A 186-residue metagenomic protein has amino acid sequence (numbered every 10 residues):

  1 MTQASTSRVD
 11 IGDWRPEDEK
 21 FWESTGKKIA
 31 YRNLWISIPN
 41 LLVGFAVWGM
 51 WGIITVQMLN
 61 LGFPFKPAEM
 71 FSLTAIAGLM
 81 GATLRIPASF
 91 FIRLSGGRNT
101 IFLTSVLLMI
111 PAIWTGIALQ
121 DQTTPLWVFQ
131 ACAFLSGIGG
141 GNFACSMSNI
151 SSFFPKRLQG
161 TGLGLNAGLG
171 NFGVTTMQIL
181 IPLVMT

Functional and structural regions predicted by a protein language model:
M1-G44: Cytosolic juxtamembrane N-terminal segment immediately preceding the first transmembrane helix of multi-pass
R32-F63, M177-I181: Extracytoplasmic
S72-F90: Central cavity-lining transmembrane alpha-helices of secondary-active solute carriers, predominantly the Major
L94-S105: Cytoplasmic membrane-interface "Motif A"-like loop-to-helix N-cap segments of 12-TM Major Facilitator Superfamily
V106-Q122: C-terminal ends and interior cores of transmembrane alpha-helices in multi-pass membrane transporters/permeases
P111, P125-G141: Hydrophobic core of transmembrane alpha-helices in multi-pass small-molecule transporters, especially MFS/SLC-type
G140, G160-M185: Glycine-rich segments within core transmembrane alpha-helices of 12-TM secondary carriers
G141-P155: Intracellular juxtamembrane helix-capping segments at the cytosolic ends of symmetry-related transmembrane helices
